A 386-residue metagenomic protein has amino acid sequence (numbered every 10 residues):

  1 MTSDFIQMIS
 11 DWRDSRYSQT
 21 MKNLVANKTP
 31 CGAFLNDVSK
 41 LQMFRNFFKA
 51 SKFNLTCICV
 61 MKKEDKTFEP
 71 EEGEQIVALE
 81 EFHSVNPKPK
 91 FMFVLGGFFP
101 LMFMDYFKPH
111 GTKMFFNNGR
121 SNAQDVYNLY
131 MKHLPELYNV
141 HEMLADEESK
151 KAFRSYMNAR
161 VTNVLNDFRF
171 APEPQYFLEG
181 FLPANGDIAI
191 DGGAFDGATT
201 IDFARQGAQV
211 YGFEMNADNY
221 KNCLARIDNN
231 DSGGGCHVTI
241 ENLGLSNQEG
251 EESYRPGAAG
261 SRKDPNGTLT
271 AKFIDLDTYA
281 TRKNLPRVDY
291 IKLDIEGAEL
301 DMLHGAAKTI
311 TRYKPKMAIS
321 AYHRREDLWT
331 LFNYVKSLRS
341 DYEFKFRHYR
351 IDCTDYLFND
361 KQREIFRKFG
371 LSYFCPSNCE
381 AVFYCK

Functional and structural regions predicted by a protein language model:
M1-C57, M61-K386: Phosphate/nucleotide-binding beta-alpha loop and adjacent structural elements of enzyme active sites
